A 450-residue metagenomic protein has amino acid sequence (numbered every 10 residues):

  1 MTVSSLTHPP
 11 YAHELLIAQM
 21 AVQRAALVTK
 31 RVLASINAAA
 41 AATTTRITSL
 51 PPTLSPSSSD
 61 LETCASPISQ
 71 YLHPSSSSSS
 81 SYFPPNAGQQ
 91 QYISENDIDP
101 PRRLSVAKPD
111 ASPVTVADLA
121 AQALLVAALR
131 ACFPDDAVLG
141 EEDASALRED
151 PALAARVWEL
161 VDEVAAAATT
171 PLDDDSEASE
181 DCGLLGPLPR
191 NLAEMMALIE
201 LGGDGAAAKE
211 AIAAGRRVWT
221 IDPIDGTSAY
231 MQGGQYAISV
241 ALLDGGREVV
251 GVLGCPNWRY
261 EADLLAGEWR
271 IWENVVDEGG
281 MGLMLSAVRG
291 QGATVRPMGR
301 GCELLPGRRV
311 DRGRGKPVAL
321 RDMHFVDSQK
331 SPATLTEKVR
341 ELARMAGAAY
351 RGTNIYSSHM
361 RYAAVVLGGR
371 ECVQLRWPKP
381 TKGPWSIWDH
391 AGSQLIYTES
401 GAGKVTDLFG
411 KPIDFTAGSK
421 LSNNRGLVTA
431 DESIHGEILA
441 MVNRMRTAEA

Functional and structural regions predicted by a protein language model:
T2-I224, N257, S433-I434, L439-N443 (+1 more regions): N-terminal subdomain of lithium-sensitive/metallo-dependent phosphomonoesterases centered on the IMPase/IPPase/PAP
H8, A12-L15, A25, S49-S58 (+4 more regions): An extended, acidic
Y11, T115-A131, A137, Y230-A241 (+2 more regions): Generic detector of contiguous secondary-structure segments
Q19, A137, V218, S239-A241 (+3 more regions): Residues embedded in well-ordered beta-strands
V138, G251, V373-Q374: Hydrophobic residues within beta-strands of alpha/beta enzymes
E141, G254, R376-W377: Conserved residues at the C-terminal ends of beta-strands
A193-I199, A214-G282, V288: DPxDG-like acidic metal-binding loop motif
